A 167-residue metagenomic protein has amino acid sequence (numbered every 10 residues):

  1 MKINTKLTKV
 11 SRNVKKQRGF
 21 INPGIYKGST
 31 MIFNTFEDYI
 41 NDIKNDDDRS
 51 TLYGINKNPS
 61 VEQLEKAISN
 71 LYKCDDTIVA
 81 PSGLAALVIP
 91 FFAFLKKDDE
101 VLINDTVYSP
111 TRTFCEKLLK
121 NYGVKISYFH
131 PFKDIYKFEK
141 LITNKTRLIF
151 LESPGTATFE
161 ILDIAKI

Functional and structural regions predicted by a protein language model:
M1-Y26: Short conserved active-site loop signatures built around small residues
G19, I68, A86, V101 (+3 more regions): Buried hydrophobic positions in well-ordered alpha/beta secondary-structure cores of metabolic enzymes
T35-A85, T113-K117: Conserved N-terminal alpha-helix of the aminotransferase class I/II PLP-enzyme fold
Y72-D75, L95-D98, N144: Short helix-loop-beta connector
P90, C115, K166-I167: Aromatic/hydrophobic pocket-lining residues that form π-stacking "cages" and hydrophobic walls in ligand
A93-T111, H130: Conserved PLP-anchoring active-site segment centered on the Schiff-base-forming lysine
I126-F132: Short acidic-hydrophobic, aromatic-tinged amphipathic segments that line or gate anion-handling sites
F132-I167: Active-site phosphate-binding strand-loop segment of PLP-dependent enzymes
